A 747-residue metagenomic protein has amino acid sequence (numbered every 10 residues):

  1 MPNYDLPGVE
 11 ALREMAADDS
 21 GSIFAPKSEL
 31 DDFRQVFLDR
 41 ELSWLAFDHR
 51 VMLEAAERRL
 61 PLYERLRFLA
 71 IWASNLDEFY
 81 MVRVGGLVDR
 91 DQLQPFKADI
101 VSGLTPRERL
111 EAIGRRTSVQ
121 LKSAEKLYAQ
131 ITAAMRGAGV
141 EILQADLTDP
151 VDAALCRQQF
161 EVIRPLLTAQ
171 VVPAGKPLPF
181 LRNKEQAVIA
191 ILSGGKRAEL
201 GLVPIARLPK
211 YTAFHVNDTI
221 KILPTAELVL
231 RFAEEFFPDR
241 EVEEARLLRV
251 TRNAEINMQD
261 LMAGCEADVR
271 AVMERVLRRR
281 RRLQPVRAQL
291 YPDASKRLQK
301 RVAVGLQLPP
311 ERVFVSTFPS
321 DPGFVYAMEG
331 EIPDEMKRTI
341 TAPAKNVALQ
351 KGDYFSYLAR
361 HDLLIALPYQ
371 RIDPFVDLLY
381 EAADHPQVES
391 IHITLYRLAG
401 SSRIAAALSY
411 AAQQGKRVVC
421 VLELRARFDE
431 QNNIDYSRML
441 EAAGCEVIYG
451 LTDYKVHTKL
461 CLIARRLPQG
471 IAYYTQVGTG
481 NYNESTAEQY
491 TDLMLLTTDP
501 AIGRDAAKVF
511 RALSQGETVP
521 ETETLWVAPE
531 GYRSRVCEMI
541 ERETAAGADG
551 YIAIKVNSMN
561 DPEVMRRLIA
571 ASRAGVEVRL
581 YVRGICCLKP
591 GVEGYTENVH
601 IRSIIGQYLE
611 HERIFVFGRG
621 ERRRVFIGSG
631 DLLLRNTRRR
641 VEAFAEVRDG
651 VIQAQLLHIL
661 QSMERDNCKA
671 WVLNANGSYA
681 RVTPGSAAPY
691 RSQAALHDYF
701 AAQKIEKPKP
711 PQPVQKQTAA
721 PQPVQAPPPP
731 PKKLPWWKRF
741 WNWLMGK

Functional and structural regions predicted by a protein language model:
P2-I552, A570, A574, C586-K747: N-terminal localization/anchoring segments of enzymes in phospholipid and broader phosphate metabolism
E577-Y581: Hydrophobic alpha/beta core scaffold segments
